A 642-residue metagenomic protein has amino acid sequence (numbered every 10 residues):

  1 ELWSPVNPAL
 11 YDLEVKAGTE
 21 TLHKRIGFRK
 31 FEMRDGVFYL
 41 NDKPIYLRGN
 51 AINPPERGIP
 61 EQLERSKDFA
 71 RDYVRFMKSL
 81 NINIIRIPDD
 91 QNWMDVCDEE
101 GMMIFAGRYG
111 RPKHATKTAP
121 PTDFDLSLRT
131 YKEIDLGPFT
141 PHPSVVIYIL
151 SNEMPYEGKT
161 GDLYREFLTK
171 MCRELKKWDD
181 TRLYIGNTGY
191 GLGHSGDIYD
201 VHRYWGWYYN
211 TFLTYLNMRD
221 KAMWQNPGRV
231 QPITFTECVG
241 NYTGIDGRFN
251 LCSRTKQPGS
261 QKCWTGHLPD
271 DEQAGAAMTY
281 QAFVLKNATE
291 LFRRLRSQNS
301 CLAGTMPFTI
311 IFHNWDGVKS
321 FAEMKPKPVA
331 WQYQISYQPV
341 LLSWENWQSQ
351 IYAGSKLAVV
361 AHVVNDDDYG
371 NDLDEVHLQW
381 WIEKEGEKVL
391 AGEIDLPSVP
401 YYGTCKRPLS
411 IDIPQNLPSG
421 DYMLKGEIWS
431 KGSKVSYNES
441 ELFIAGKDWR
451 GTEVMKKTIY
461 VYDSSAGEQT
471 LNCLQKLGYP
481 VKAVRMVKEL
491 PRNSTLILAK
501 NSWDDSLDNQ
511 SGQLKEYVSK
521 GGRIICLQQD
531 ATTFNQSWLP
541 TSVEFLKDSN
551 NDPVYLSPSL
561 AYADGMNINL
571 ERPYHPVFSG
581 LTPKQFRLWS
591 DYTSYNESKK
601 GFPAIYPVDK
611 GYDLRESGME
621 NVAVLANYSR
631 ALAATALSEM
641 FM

Functional and structural regions predicted by a protein language model:
E1-P88, C97-E100, Y131, V146-I147 (+3 more regions): Secreted/periplasmic carbohydrate-active enzymes, especially glycoside hydrolases
Y46-A51, D200, I233-E237, M642: Active-site-proximal beta-strand elements of phosphoester/diester hydrolases
D68-E323: Substrate-binding/catalytic cleft of secreted carbohydrate-active enzymes, primarily glycoside hydrolases
L192-S195, N226-R229, T452-K456, K488-N493 (+2 more regions): Flexible, charged surface loops at secondary-structure boundaries
I233-N241, K256-S320, V329-S336, L341-Y401 (+2 more regions): Catalytic domains of carbohydrate-active enzymes that cleave complex glycans
S297-F308, L477, S519, R523-C526 (+1 more regions): A glycine-centered loop/beta-turn motif at secondary-structure junctions
M455-F545: Helical hinge/lid and interdomain linker segments adjacent to catalytic or ligand-binding clefts that mediate domain
W503-S598: A glycine-rich, often tryptophan-bearing local segment used as a flexible ligand/cofactor-contacting loop or short
